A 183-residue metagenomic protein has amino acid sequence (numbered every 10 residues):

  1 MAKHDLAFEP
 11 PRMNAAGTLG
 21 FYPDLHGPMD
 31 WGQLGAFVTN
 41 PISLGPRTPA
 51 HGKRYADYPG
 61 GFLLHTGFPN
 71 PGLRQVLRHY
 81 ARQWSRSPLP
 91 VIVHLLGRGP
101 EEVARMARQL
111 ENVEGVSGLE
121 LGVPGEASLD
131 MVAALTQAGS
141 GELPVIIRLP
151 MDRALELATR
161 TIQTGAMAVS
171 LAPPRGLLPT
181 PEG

Functional and structural regions predicted by a protein language model:
M1-P90: N-terminal capping/small domains of soluble enzymes
F8-F21, V91-V103, I146-R153: Active-site mouth loops of central-metabolism enzymes
G27, A36, R98-G183: Alpha/beta enzyme core
P59-D130: Active-site beta->alpha loop and helix N-cap motifs at the rims of alpha/beta catalytic domains
